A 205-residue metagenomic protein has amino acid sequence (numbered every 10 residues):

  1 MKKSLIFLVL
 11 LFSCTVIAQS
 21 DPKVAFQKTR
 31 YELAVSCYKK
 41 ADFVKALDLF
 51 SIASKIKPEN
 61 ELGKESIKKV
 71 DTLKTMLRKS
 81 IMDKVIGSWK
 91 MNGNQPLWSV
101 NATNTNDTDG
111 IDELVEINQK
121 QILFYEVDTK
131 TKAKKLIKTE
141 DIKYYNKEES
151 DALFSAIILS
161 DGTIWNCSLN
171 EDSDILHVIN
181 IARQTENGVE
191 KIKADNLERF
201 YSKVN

Functional and structural regions predicted by a protein language model:
M1-K23: Bacterial Sec-dependent N-terminal signal peptides
Q19-K79: Alpha-helical protein-protein interaction scaffolds
V24, N94-N101, Q119-E186: Contiguous, well-ordered beta-strand patches that form the walls/edges of small beta-barrel/beta-sandwich domains
K74-K90: N-terminal helix-cap/turn-to-beta initiation motif at the start of protein domains
I81, Q95, G110-V127, N205: Flexible low-complexity loop/turn motifs enriched in small/helix-breaking residues
M91-N92, D195: Acidic, glycine/proline-rich Ca2+-coordinating loop motifs
V100-T108: Surface-exposed strand-loop-strand hairpins of Gram-negative outer-membrane beta-barrel proteins
N180-N205: Edge beta-strand at a domain terminus
